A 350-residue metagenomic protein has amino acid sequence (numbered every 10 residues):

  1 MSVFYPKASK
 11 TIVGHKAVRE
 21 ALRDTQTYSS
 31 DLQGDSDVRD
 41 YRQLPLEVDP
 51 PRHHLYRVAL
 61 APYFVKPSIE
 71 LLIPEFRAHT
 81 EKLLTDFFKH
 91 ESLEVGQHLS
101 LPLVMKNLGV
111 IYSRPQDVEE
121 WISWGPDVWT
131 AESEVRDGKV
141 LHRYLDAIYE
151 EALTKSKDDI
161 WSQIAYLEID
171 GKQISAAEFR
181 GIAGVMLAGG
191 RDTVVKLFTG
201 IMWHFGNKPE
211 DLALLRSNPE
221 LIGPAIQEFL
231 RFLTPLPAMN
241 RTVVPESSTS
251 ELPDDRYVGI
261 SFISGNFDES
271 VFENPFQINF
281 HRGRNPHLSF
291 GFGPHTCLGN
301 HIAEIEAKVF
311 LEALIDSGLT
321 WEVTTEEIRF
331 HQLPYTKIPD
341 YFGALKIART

Functional and structural regions predicted by a protein language model:
M1-T350: Cytochrome P450
